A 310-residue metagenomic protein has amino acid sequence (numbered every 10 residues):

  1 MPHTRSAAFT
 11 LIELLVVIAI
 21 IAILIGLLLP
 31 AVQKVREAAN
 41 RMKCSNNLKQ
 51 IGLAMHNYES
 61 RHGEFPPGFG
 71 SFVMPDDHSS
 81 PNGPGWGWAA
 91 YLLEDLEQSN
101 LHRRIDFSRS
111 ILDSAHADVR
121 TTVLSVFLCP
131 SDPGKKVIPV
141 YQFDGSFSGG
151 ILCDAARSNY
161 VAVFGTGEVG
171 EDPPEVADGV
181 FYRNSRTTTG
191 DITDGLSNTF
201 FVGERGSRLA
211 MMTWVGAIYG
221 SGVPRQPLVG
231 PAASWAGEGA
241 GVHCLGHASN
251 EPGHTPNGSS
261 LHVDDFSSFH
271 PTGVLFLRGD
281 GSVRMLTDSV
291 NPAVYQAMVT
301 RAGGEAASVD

Functional and structural regions predicted by a protein language model:
M1-L11, F72-P75: N-terminal leader/signal peptides at the extreme start of proteins
S6-N40, Q50: N-terminal single-pass transmembrane signal-anchor helix
I23, A38-D310: Surface-exposed loop/linker segments characteristic of extracytoplasmic
